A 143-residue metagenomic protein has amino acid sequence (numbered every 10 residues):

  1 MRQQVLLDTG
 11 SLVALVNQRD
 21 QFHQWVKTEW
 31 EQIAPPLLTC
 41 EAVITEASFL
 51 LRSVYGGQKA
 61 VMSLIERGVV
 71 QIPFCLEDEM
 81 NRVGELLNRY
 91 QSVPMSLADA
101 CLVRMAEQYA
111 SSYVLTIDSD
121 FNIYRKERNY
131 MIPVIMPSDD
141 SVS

Functional and structural regions predicted by a protein language model:
M1-T39, L51-M62, I135, D140-S143: Short, well-structured N-terminal submotif of metal-dependent ribonuclease cores
R2, Y109-S143: Acidic, PIN/NYN-like endoribonuclease modules and their adjacent C-terminal/linker elements
L12, I44, F121-N122: A generic structural signal for short hydrophobic patches within well-formed alpha-helices
V16, I65, R125-R128: Short, flexible helix/strand-to-coil boundary loops that buttress conserved ligand/catalytic motifs in alpha/beta
I33-L37, V69-Q71, Q108-S112: Short active-site oxyanion
R52-S53, K59-E77: Helix-adjacent hinge/juxtasegments
P73-Y113, S119: Active-site neighborhoods of divalent-metal-dependent phosphate/nucleic-acid chemistry enzymes
